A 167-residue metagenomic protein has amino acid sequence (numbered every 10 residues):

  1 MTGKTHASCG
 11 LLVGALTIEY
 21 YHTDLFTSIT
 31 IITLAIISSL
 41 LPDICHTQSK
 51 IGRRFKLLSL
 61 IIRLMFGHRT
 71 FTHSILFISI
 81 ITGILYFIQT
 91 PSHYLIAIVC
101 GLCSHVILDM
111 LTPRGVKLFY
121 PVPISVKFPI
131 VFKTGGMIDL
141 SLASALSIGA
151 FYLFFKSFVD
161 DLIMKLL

Functional and structural regions predicted by a protein language model:
M1-L167: N-terminal membrane-targeting hydrophobic helices
